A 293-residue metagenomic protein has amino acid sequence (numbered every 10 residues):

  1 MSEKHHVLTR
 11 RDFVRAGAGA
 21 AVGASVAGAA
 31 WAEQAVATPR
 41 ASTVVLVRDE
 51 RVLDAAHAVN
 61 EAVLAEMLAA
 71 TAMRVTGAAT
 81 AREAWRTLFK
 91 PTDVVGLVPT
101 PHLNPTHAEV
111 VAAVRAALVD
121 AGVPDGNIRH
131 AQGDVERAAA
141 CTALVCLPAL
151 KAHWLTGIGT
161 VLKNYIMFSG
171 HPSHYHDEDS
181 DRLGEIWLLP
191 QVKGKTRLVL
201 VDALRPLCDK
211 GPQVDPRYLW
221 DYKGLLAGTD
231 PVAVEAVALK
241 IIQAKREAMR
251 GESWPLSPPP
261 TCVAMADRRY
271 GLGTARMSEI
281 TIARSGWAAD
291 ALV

Functional and structural regions predicted by a protein language model:
S2-V293: N-terminal and secondary-structure boundary signal
